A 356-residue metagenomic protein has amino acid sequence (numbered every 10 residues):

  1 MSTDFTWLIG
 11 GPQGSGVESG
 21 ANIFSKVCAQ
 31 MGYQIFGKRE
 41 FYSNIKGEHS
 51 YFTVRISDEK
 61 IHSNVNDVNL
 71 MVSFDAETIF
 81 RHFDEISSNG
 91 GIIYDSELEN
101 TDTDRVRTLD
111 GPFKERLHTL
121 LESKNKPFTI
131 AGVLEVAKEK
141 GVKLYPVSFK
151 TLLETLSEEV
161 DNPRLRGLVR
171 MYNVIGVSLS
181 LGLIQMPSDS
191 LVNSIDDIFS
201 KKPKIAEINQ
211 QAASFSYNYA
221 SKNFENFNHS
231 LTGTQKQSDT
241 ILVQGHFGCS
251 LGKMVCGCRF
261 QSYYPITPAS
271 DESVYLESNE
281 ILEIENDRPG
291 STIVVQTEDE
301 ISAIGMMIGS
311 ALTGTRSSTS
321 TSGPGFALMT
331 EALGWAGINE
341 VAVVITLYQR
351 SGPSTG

Functional and structural regions predicted by a protein language model:
M1-S262: Active-site cofactor/cluster-binding pocket
S15-G16, S43-K46, F80-R81, N100-D102 (+4 more regions): Flexible loop/turn segments at secondary-structure boundaries
I23-M31, E277-E283, G334-A342: A glycine- and small-aliphatic-rich helix-loop capping segment at beta-alpha/alpha-beta transitions that lines
F36-L70, E285, V294-M306, S310-T313 (+1 more regions): A structural-propensity feature for long, helix-poor, extended segments
E40-Y42, E97-E99, F149, P265-I266 (+3 more regions): Short, ordered loop/turn segments at secondary-structure junctions
F41-S43, A311-L312, R316-G356: Conserved thiamine diphosphate
K222, G233-I308, L312-S320, F326 (+1 more regions): Non-catalytic terminal/interface segments that mediate subunit docking, oligomerization, and allosteric communication
